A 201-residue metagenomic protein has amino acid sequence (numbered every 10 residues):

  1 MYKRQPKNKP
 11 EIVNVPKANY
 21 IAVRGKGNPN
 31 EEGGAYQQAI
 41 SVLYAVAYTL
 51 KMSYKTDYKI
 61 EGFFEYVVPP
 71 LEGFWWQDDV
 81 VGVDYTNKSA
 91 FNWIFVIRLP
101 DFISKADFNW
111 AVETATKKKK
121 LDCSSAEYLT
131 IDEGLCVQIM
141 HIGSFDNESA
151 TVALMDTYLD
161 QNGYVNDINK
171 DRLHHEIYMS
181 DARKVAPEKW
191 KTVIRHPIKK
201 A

Functional and structural regions predicted by a protein language model:
K3-A201: A solvent-exposed interaction/effector surface
